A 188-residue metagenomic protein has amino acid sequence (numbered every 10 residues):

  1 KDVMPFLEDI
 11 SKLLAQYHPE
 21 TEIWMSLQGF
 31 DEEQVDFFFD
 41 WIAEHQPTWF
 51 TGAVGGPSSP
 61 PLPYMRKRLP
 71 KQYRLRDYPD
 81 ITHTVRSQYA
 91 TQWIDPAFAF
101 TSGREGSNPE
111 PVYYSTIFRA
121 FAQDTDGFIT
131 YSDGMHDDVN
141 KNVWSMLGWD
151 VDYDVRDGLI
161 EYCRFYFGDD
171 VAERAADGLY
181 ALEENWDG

Functional and structural regions predicted by a protein language model:
K1-V171, A176: Catalytic-core regions of glycoside hydrolase
L179-G188: C-terminal functional modules
